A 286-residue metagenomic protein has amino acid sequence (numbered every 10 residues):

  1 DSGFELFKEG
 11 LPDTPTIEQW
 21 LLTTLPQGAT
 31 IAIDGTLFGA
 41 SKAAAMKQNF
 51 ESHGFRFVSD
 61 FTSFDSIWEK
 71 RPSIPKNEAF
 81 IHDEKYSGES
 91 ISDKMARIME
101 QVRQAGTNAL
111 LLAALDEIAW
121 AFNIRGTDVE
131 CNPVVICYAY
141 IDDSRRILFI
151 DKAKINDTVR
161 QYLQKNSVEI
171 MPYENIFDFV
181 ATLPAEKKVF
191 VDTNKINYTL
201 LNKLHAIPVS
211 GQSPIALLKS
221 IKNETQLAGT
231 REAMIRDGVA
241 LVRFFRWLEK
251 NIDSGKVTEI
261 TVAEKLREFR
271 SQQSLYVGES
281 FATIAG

Functional and structural regions predicted by a protein language model:
D1-G286: Active-site neighborhoods and metal-handling regions in enzymes and metal-associated proteins
